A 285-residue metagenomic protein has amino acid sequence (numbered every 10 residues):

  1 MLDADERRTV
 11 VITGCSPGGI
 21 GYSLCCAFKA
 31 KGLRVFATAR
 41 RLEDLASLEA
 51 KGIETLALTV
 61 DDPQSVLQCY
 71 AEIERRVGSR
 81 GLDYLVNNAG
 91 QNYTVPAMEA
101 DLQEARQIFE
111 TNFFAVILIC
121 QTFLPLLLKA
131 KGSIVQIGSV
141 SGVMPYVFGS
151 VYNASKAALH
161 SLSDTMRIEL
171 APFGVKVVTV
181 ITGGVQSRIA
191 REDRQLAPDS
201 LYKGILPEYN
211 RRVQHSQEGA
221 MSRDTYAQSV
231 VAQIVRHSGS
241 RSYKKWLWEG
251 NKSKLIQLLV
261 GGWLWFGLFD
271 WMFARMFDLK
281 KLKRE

Functional and structural regions predicted by a protein language model:
L2-F36, R40: Canonical Rossmann dinucleotide-binding motif of NAD(H)/NADP(H)-dependent dehydrogenases/reductases, specifically
K51-Q64: Rossmann-fold cofactor-recognition segment
N88-Y93: Conserved NAD(P)H cofactor-binding loop of Rossmann-fold oxidoreductase domains
P96-A97, D101-R106, K131: Substrate-binding pocket helix/loop in short-chain dehydrogenase/reductase
C120, S155-A158: Active-site helix of classical SDR
S139: Residue(s) in the substrate-gating loop at a strand-loop-helix junction that position the organic substrate next
R167-M221: C-terminal beta-strand-loop-alpha-helix "lid" module of Rossmann-like NAD(P)-dependent dehydrogenases
